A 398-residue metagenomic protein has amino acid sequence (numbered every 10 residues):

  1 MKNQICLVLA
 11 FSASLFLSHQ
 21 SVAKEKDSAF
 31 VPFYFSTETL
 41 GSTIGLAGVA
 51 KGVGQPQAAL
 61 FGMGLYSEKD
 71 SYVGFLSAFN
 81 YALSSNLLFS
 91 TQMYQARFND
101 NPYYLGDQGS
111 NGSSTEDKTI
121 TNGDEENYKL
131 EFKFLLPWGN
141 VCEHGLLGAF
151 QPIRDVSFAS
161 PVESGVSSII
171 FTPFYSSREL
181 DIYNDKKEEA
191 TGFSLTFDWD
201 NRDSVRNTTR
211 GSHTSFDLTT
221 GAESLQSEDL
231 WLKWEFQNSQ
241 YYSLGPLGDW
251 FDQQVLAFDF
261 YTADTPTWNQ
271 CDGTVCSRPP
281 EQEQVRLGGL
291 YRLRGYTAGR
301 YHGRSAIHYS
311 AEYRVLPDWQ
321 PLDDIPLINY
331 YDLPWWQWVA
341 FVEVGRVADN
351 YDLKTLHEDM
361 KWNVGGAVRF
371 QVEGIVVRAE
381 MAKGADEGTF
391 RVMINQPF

Functional and structural regions predicted by a protein language model:
L7-F16: Bacterial N-terminal signal peptides
S21-Q92, N99-Y103, K118, V166-T172 (+6 more regions): Outer-membrane beta-barrel initiation region
F30, A58-G62, L87-M93, S167-F171 (+9 more regions): Transmembrane beta-strands of outer-membrane beta-barrel proteins
A50-G52, N80-A82, F134-L136, W199-N201 (+6 more regions): Residue-level signature of outer-membrane beta-barrel architecture
G64-P137, V141, W250-L290, R300 (+2 more regions): Outer-membrane beta-barrel translocator/channel fold
Y94, D100-A257, A348: Transmembrane beta-strand segments of outer-membrane beta-barrel domains in Gram-negative and organellar OMPs
F193-I328: C-terminal outer-membrane beta-barrel translocator/porin domains of Gram-negative envelope proteins and their
L195, G366-V372, E387-F398: Outer-membrane beta-barrel "beta-signal"
